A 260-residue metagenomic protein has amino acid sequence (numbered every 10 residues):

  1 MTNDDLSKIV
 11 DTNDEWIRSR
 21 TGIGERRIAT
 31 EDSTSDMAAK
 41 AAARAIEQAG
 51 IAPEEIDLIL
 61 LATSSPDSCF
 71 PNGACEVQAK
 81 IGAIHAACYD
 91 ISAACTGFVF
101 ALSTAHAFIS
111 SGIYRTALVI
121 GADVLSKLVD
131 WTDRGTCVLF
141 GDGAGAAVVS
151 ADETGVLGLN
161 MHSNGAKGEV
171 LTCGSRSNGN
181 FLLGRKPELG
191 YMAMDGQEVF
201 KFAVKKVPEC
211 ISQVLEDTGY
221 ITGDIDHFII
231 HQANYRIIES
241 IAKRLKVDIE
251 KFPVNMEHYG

Functional and structural regions predicted by a protein language model:
M1-E31, D133-K201, K205, E209: Condensing-enzyme catalytic core mediating Claisen C-C bond formation in acyl metabolism
W16-R20, G24-D36, S64-A117, K243-G260: Conserved catalytic cysteine-centered active-site region of acyl-thioester-dependent Claisen-condensing enzymes
I17, A45, I56-I59, V77 (+5 more regions): Buried hydrophobic positions in well-ordered alpha/beta secondary-structure cores of metabolic enzymes
A41-D57, E209-D226: Phosphate/pyrophosphate-binding loops at sites that engage ATP/ADP/AMP, CoA/4′-phosphopantetheine, polyphosphate
L58-S64, F228-I229, N255: Short glycine-rich or small-residue beta-strand-to-loop segments that form or flank ligand, phosphate, metal/Fe-S
A62, S92, A117-D123, V149-S150 (+1 more regions): Short beta-strand segments
S110-A144: Flexible, glycine-rich active-site loops centered on histidine and acidic residues that chelate a metal or position
Q232-I238, R244: A C-terminal functional module that forms or caps the active site or interfaces directly with catalytic machinery
